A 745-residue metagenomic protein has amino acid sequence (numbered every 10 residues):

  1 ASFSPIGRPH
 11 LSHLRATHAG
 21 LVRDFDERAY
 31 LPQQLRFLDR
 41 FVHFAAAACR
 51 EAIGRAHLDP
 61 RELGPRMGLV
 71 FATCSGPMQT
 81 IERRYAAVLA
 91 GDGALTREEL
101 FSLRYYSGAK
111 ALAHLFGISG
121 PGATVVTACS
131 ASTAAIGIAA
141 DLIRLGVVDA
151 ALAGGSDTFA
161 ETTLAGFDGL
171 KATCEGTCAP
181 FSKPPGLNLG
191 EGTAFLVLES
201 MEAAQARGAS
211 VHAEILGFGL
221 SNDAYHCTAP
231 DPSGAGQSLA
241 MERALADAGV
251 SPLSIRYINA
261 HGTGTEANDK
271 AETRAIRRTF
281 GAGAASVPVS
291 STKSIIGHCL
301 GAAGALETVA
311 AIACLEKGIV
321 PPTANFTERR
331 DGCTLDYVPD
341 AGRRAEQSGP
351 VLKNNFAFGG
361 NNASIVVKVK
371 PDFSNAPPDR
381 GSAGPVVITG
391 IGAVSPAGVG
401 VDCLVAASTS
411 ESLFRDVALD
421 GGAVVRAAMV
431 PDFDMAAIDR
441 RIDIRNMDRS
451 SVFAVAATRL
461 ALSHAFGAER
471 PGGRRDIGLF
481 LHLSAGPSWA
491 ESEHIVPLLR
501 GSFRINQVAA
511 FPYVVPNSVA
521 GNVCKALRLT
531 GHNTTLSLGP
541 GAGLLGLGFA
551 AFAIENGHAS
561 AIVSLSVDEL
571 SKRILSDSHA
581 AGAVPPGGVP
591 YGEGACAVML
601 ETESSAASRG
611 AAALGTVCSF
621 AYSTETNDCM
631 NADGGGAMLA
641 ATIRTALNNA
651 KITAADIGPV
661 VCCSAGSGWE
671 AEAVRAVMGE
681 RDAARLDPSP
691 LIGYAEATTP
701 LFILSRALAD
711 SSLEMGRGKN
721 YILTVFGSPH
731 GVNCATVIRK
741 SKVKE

Functional and structural regions predicted by a protein language model:
S2-R8, T173, T177-A248, R256-Y257 (+5 more regions): Condensing-enzyme catalytic core mediating Claisen C-C bond formation in acyl metabolism
S2-T127, S156-L164, P252-K270, V387-I388 (+5 more regions): Conserved beta-ketoacyl condensing-enzyme motif
P5-G7, V147-P185, F218-P232, A260-K270 (+6 more regions): Acyl-CoA/ACP chain-elongation machinery
L31-R50, T96-R104, G122-A134, F181-F195 (+12 more regions): Active-site pocket-shaping loop/turn-to-helix segments
A45-H57, Y105-G108, A113-F116, P121-G155 (+10 more regions): Active-site-proximal alpha-helical scaffold in enzymes
P60-G64, A248-S254, A282-A285, C333-I388 (+6 more regions): Flexible, low-complexity linker/loop segments at domain and module junctions
V70-T73, V126, A151-D157, L198 (+10 more regions): Short beta-strand segments
A90-T96, G137, D141, L145 (+9 more regions): Glycine-/small-residue-rich "gating" segment that lines the acyl/pantetheine channel and substrate pocket
